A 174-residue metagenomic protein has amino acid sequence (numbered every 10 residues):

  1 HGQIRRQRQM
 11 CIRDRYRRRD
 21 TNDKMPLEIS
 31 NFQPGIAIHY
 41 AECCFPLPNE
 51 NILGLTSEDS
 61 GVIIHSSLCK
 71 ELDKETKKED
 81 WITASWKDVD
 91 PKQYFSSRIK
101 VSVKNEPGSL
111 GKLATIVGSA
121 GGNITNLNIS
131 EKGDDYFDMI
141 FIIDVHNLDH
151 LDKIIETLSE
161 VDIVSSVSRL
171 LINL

Functional and structural regions predicted by a protein language model:
H1-I12: Single conserved hydrophobic/aromatic residue that forms the stacking wall/gate of nucleotide- or nucleobase-binding
R8, E50, M139: Change "...and in nucleic-acid phosphodiester-cleaving endonucleases..." to "...and in nucleic-acid processing enzymes
R13-G35, E79-K100: Long, charged amphipathic helices and adjacent flexible linkers at domain junctions
D14, G54, K70-K74, K153-E156 (+1 more regions): Charged/polar, solvent-exposed surface patches and flexible loops
E28-E50: N- or domain-start disorder-to-order transition segments that initiate the globular core
I36, P48, I64, L68-E71 (+3 more regions): Helical mechanochemical/support elements of P-loop NTPase systems and associated helical scaffolds
C43-K100: C-terminal, non-catalytic macromolecule-binding modules
K78-L174: A conserved regulatory-domain signal marking ACT and ACT-like small-molecule sensing domains and adjacent regulatory
